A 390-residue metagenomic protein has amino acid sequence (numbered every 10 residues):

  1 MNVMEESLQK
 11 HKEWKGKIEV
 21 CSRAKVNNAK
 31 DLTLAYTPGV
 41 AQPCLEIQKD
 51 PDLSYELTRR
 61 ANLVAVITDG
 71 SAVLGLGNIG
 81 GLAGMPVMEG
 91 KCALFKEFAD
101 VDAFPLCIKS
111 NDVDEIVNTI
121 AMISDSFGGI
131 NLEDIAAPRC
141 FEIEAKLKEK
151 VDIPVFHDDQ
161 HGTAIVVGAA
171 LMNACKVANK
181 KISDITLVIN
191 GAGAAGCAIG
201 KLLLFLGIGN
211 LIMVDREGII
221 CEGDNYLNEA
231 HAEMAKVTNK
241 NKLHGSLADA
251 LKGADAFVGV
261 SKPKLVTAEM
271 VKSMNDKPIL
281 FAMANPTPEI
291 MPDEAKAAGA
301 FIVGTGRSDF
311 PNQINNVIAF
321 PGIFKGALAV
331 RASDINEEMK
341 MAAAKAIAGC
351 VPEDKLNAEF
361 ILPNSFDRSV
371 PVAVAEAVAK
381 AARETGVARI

Functional and structural regions predicted by a protein language model:
M1-V155, A381, T385-R389: N-terminal ligand-binding/catalytic initiation module
D69-S71, I79, I108-K109, D134-A137 (+5 more regions): Short, ordered loop/turn segments at secondary-structure junctions
L74, G81-A99, V151, H157 (+1 more regions): Glycine-rich phosphate/diphosphate-binding loop of Rossmann-like nucleotide-binding domains
P105, N131-D134, V155-D158, I189 (+5 more regions): General beta-strand structural signal in soluble alpha/beta enzymes
S124, I182, A250-L251, V271-M274: A short, aliphatic-rich alpha-helical micro-motif
N131-D134, A256-F310: ADP-ribose/adenylate-binding Rossmann-like module
D158-D159, A178, A282-I390: Adenosine-phosphate binding glycine-rich loop
